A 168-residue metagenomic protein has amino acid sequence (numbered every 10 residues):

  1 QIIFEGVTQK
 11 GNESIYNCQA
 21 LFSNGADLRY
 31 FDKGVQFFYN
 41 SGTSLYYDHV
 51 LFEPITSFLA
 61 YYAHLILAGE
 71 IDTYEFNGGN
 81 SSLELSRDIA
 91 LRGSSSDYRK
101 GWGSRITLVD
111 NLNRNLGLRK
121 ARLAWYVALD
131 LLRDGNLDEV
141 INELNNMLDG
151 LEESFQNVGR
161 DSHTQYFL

Functional and structural regions predicted by a protein language model:
Q1-N17, D27: Start-of-domain marker
I3, L21-S23, H64: Residues in well-ordered beta-strands of folded domains
G11, R29-F31, D72-N77: Short, solvent-exposed secondary-structure capping/transition elements
G11-N12, A26, T43, N80: Intrinsic-disorder/low-complexity loop/linker signature
N17, Y61-Y62, A68-G69, W102 (+1 more regions): Aromatic-enriched hydrophobic runs in primary sequence
N17-N40: Amphipathic beta-strand/beta-sheet edge segments enriched in Tyr/Trp
F38-S96: Internal, conserved structured core segments that host functional sites
G78-L168: Flexible, glycine-rich surface segments
